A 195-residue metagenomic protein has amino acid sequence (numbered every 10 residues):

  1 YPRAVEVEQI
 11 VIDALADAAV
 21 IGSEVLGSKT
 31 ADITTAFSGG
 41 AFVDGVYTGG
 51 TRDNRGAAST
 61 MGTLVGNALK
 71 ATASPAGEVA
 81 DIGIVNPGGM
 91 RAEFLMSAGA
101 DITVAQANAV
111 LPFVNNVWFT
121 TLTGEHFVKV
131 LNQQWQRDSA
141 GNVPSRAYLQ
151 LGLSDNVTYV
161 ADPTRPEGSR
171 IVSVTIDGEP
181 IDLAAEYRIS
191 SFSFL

Functional and structural regions predicted by a protein language model:
Y1-S28, S139-N142, R146, Q150: Active-site-adjacent helix-turn-beta-strand microarchitecture at beta-sheet edges that either contains or buttresses
I12, A16, V20, T48 (+2 more regions): Generic amphipathic alpha-helical segments used as scaffolds and interaction surfaces in large, multi-domain proteins
D13-A14, A18, S28, D32 (+4 more regions): Change "in soluble alpha/beta enzymes" to "in soluble alpha/beta proteins
I21-E24, D44, Y159: Mature extracellular "passenger" or substrate-interacting domains of secreted, surface-exposed proteins
I21-T34, D53, E179, A184-A185 (+1 more regions): Glycine- and small-hydrophobic-enriched helix-loop-helix hairpins
G27-A58: Glycine-rich phosphate/diphosphate-binding loops and the adjacent beta-loop-alpha structural elements that coordinate
S59-L195: Feature captures C-terminal
